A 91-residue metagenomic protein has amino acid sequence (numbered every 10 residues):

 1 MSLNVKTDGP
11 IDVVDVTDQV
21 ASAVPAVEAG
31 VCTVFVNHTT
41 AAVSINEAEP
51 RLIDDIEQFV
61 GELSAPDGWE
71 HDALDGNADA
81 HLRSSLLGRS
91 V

Functional and structural regions predicted by a protein language model:
M1-V91: Active-site histidine-anchored catalytic micro-motif
